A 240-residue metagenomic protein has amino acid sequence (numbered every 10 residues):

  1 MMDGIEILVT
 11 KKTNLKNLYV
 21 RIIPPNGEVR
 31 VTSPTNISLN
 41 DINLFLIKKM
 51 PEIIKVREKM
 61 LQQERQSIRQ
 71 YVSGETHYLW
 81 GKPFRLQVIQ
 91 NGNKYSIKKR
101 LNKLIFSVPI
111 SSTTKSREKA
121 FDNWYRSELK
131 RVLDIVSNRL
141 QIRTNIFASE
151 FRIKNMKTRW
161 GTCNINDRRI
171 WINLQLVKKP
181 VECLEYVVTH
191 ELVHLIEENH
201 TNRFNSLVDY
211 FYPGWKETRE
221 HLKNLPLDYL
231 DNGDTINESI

Functional and structural regions predicted by a protein language model:
M1-Y186, L195-I240: Active-site-proximal or metal-binding-adjacent scaffold patches in catalytic folds
E191: Walker B catalytic acidic pair
